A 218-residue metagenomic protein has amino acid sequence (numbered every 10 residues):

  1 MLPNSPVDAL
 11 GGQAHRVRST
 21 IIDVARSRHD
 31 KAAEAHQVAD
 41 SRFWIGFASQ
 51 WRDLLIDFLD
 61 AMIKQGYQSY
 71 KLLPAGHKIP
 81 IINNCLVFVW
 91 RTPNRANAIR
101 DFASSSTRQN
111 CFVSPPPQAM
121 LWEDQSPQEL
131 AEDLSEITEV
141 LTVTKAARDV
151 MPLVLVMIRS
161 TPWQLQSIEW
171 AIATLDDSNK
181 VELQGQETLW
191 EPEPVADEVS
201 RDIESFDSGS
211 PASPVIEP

Functional and structural regions predicted by a protein language model:
M1-F47: Interdomain/boundary linker segments immediately adjacent to catalytic/signaling cores
D40-W44, L55, Q65-Q68: Glycine-enriched, solvent-exposed interface loops adjoining structured elements
A48-R52, I56: Nuclease catalytic cores
F58-A61: Short, contiguous, helix-prone interaction/anchoring segments in small proteins
I63-F88: A short acidic/basic microdomain associated with nuclease active sites
N84-L86, R91-N110: Polyanion-binding interface signature
R100-S160: Catalytic cores of nucleic-acid endonucleases
T138-P218: Glycine-rich, aromatic-bearing surface loops/beta-hairpins
